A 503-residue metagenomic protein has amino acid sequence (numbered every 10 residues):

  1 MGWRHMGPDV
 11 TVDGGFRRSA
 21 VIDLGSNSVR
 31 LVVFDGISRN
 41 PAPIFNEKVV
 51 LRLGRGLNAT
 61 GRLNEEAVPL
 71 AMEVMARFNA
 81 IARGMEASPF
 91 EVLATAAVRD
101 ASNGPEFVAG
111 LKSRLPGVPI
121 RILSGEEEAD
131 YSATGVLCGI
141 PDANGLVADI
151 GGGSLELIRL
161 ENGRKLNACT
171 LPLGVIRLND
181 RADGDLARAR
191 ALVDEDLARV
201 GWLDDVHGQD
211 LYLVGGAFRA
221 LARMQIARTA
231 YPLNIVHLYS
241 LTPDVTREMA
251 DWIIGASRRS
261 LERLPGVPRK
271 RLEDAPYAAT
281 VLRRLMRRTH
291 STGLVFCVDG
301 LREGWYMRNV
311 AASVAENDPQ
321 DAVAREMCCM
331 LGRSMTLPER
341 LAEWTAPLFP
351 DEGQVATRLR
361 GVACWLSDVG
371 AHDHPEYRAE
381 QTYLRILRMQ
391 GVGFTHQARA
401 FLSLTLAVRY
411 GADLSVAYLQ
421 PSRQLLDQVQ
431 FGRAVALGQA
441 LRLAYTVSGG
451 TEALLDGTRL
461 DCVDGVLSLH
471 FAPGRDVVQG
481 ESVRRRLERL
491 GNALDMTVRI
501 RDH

Functional and structural regions predicted by a protein language model:
M1-R18: Non-catalytic pre-domain segments flanking phosphatase-related domains
G14-S19, V33-G36, R52, G56-A80 (+10 more regions): Helical "lid/coupling" subdomains associated with nucleotide-phosphate turnover
D23-S28, A148-S154, V214-A217, V298: A short acidic Gly-Thr/Ser loop motif
V29, P41, L155, K165 (+1 more regions): Hydrophobic residues embedded in beta-strands of well-ordered beta-sheets
N40-L51, N79: N-terminal glycine-rich anion-binding loops that anchor highly charged ligand groups
L494-H503: A short amphipathic beta-strand at an alpha->beta junction
